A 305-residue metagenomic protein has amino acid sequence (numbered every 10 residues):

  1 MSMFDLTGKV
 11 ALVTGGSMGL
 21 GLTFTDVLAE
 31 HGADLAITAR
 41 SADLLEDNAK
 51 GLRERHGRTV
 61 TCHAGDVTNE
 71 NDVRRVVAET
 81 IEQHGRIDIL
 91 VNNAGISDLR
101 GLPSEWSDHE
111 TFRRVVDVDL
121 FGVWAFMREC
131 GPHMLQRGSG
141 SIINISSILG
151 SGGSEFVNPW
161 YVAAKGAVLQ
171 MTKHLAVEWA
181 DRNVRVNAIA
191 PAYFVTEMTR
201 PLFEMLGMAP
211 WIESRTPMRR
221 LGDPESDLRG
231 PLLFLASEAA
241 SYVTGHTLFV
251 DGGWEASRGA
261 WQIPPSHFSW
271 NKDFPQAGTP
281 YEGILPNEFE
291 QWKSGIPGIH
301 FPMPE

Functional and structural regions predicted by a protein language model:
S17-M18: Conserved glycine-rich cofactor-binding loop
A64-V76, H109, S226: The beta1-alpha1 cofactor-binding region of Rossmann-like NAD(H)/NADP(H)-dependent oxidoreductases
G101-R113, I212: Substrate-binding pocket helix/loop in short-chain dehydrogenase/reductase
D108-A125, S139, I143, V168 (+1 more regions): Catalytic Tyr-X3-Lys loop
M127-R128, K173: A short, exposed helix-loop element centered on a Lys and neighboring polar residues
P132, V177-D181, S241: Alpha-helical segment proximal to the catalytic Tyr-Lys
I143-A167, T172-D181, Y193-F194: Catalytic loop of short-chain dehydrogenase/reductase
A188, P210-V243, V250-G252, A277-E305: C-terminal helical subdomain
